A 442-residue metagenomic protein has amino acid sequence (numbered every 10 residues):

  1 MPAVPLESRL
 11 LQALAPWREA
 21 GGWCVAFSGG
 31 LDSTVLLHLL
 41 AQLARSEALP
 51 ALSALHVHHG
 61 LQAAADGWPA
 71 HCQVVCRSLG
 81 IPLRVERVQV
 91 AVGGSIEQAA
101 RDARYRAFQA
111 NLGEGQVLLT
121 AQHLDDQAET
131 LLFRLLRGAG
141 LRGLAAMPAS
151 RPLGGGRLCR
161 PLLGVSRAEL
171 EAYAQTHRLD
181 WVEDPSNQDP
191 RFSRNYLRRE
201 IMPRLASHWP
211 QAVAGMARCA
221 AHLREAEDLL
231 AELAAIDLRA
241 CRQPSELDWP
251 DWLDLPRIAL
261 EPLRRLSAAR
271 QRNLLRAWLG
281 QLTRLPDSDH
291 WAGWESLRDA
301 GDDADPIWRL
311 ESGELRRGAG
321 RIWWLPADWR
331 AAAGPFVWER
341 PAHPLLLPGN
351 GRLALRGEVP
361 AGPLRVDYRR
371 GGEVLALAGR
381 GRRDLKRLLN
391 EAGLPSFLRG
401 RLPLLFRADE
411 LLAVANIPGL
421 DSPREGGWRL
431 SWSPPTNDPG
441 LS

Functional and structural regions predicted by a protein language model:
P2-A206: Core alpha/beta nucleotide-donor-binding catalytic domains of modification enzymes
A3-D32, L49, S53, H59 (+4 more regions): AMP-forming adenylation/ATP pyrophosphatase catalytic core
N187-N195, G215-R224: Internal, active-site/partner-interface "lid" segment
R204-M216: Inter-helical turn/loop segments and adjacent helix faces that build the functional surface of alpha-helical bundle
